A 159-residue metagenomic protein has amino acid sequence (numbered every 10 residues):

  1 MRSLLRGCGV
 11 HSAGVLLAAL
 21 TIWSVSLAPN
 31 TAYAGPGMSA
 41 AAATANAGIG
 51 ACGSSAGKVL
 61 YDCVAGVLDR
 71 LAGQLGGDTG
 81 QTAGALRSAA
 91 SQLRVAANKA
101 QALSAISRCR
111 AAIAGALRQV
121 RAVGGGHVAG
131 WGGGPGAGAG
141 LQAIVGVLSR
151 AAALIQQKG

Functional and structural regions predicted by a protein language model:
M1-A18, W23: Bacterial N-terminal signal peptides that target proteins for export
A32-P36: Boundary at the C-terminal end of the N-terminal hydrophobic targeting segment
A42-G53, G57-G159: Mature extracellular/secreted ectodomains of secretory-pathway proteins
